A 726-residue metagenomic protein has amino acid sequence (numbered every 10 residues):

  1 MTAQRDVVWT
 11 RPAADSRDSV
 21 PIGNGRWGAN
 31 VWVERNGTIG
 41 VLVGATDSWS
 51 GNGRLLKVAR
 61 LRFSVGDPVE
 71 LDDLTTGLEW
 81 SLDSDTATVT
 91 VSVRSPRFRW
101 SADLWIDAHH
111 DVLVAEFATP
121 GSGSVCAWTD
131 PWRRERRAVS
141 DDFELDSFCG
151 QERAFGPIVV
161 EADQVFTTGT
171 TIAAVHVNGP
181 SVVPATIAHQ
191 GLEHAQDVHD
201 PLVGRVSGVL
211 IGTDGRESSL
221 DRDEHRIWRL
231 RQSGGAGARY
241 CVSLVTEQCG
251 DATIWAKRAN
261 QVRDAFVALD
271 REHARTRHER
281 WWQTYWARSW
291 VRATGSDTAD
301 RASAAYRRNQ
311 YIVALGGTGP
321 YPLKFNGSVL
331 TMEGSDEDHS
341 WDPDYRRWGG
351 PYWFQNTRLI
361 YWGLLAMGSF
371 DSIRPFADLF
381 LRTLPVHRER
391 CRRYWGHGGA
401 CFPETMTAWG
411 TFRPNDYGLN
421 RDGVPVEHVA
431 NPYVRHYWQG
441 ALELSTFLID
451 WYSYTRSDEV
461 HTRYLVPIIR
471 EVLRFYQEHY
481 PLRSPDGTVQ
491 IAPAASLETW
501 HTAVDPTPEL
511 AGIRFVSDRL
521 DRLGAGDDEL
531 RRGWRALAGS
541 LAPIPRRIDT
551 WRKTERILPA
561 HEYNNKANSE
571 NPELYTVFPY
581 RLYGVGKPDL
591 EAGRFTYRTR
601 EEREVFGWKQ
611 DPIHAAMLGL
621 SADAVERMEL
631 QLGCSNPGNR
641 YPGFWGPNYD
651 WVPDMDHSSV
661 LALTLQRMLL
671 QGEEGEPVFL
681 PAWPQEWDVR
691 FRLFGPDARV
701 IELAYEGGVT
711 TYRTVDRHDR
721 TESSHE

Functional and structural regions predicted by a protein language model:
M1-R421, Y452, D528-R600, F644 (+3 more regions): Aromatic-residue-lined binding/catalytic grooves and analogous aromatic/hydrophobic interfacial grooves in multimeric
A14-S48, K324, W348-D371, P481-R483 (+3 more regions): C-terminal capping/lid segments that line or modulate ligand- or cofactor-binding pockets
F117, L444-S445, A662: Active-site scaffold segments
N260-F266, E427-V429, L497-H501: Short, charged, low-complexity loops and linkers
D297-D300, P432-Q439, P508: Short, surface-exposed alpha-helical recognition segments that flank or form part of ligand/macromolecule-binding
G317-W353, D371-T446, Y452, R456-Y464 (+6 more regions): Helix-terminus loop motifs that line ligand-binding clefts
W438-I548, P579-K587: Active-site neighborhood of glycoside hydrolase catalytic domains
